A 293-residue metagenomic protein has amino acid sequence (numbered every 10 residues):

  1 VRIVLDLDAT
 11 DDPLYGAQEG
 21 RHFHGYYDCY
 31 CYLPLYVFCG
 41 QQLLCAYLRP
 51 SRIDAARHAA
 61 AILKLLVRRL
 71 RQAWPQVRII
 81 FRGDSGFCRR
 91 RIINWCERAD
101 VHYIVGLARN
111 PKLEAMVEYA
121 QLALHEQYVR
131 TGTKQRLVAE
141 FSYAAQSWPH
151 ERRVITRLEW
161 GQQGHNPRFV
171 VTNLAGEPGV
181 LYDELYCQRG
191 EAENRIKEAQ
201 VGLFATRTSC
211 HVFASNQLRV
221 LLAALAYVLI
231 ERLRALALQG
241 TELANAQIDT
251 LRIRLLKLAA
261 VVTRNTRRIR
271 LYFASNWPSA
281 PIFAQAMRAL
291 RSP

Functional and structural regions predicted by a protein language model:
V1-L35: Active-site-proximal, Lys/Arg-enriched surface segment that forms a nucleic-acid-binding/basic interface patch
I3-D12, Q41, I79-C88, Y103 (+4 more regions): Short, conserved catalytic/metal-binding motifs centered on acidic residues
L14-G20, L44-R49, R90-C96, E114-A120: Short acidic, glycine/serine/threonine-rich loops at helix termini
H22-W74: Electropositive, glycine- and tryptophan-enriched low-complexity nucleic-acid-binding patches
G25-P34, R98-L113: Acidic, His- and aromatic-enriched active-site or binding-groove loops in soluble protein domains that engage sugars
H102-V201, R288-P293: An anionic, glycine-rich sequence signature occurring as long contiguous blocks
G179-L218, L222-R234: Short amphipathic alpha-helical "interface-anchor" segments enriched in bulky aromatics
L229-P293: A short, flexible helix-boundary coil/loop motif
